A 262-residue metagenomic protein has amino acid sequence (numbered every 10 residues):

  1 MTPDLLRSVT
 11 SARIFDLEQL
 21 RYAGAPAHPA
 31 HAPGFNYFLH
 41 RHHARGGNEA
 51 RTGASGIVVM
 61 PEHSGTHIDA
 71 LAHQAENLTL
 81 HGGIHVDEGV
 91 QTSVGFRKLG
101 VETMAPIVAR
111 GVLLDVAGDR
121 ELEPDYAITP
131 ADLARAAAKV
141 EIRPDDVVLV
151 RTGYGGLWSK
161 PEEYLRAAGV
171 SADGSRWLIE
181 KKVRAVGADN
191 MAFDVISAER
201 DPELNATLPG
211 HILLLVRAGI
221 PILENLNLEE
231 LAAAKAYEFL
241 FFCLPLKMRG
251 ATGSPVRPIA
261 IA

Functional and structural regions predicted by a protein language model:
M1-A262: Active-/binding-site microenvironments in catalytic and ligand-binding cores
